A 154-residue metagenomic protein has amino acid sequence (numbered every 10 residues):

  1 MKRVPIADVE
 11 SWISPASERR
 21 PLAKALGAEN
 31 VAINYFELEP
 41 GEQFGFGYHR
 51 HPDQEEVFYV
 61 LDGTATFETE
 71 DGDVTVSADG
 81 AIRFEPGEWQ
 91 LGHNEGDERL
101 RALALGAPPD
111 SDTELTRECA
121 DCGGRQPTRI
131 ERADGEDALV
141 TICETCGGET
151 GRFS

Functional and structural regions predicted by a protein language model:
M1-A32, V140-S154: A short, N-terminal "cap"/entry segment at the start of jelly-roll beta-barrel domains of the cupin/DSBH fold
A28-V31, Q43-E56: A short beta-loop-beta micro-motif enriched in histidine and acidic residues
F36-L38, R50-E68: Short, conserved beta-strand element in jelly-roll/cupin
E70-W89: Short acidic-glycine-tyrosine-enriched beta hairpin
P86-R117: Ligand-binding loop in jelly-roll beta-barrel domains
A120-G123, E144-T145: Short, cysteine/histidine-rich loop/knuckle motifs that typically chelate Zn2+
G124-R129, G151: Short functional micro-motifs and their immediate structural scaffolds
I130-V140: Short linker/helix segments within small regulatory modules
